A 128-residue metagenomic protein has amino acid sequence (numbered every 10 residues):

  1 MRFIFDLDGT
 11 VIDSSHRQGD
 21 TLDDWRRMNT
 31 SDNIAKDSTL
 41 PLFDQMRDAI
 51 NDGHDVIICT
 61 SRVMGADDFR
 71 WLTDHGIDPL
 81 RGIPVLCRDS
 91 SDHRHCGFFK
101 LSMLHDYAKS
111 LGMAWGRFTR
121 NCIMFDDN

Functional and structural regions predicted by a protein language model:
M1, L101-N128: Conserved Lys-Pro-Asp/Glu-containing loop-to-beta segment of HAD-superfamily phosphomonoesterases, centered on
M1-R94: Alpha-helical substrate-recognition element adjacent to the catalytic core
L86-S110: Active-site donor-binding segments of glycosyltransferases and PAPS-dependent sulfotransferases
